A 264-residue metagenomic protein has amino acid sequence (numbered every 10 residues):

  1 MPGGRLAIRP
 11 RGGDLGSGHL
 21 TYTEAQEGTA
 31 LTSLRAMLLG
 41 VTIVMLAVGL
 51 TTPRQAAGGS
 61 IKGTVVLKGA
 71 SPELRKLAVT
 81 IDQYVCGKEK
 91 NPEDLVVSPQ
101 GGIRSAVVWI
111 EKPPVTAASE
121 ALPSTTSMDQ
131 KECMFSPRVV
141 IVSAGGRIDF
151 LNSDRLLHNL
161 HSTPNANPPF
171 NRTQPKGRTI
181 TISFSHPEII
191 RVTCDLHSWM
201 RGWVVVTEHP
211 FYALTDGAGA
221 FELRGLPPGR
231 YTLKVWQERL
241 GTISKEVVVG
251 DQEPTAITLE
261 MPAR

Functional and structural regions predicted by a protein language model:
P2-G3: N-terminal amphipathic/hydrophobic targeting modules at extreme N-termini, encompassing cleavable Sec/SRP-type signal
R11-D14: Low-complexity basic/metal-binding stretches
G16-L31: Short, Lys/Arg-enriched N-terminal segments with co-localized hydrophobic residues within the first ~10-30 amino acids
T29-V41: Bacterial N-terminal signal peptides that target proteins for export
L39-G49: Bacterial N-terminal signal peptides
T52-R264: Extracytoplasmic copper-binding redox domains, predominantly the cupredoxin/blue-copper superfamily
